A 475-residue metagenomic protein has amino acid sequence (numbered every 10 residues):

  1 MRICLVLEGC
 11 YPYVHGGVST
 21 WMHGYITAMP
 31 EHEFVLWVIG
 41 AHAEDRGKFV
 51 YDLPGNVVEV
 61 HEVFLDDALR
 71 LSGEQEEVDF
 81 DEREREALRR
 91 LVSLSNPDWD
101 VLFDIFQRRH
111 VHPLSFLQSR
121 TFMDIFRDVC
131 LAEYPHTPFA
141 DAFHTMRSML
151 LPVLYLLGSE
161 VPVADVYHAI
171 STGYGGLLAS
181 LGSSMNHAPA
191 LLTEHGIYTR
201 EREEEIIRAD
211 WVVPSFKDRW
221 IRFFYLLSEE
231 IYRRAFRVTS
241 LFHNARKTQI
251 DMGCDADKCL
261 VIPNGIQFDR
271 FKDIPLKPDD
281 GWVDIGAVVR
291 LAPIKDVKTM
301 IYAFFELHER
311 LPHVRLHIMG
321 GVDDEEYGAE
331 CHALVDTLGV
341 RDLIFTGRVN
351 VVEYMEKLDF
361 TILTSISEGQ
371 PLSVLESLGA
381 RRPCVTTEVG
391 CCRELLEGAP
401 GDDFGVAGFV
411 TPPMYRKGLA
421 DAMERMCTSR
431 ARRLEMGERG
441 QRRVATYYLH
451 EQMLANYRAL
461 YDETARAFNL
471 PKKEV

Functional and structural regions predicted by a protein language model:
M1-F126, C130, D462, F468-V475: N-terminal subdomain of nucleotide-sugar transferases
S183, A407, G418, R425 (+2 more regions): A short, well-ordered alpha-helix in the C-terminal region of glycosyltransferases
N244, G265: Carbohydrate-associated surface elements
P275-E306, H317: Conserved donor-binding/catalytic core segment of Leloir-type glycosyltransferases
H317, G328-R348: Nucleotide-activated donor-binding/catalytic signature segment of Leloir-type glycosyltransferases, i.e., the conserved
I366: Aromatic "clamp/platform" in nucleotide-sugar-dependent glycosyltransferases that forms part of the donor/acceptor
P383-T386, G390-E397: Short hydrophobic beta-strand element within catalytic cores of glycosyltransferases and related nucleotide-activated
G398-R416, R425-R430: Conserved acidic donor-binding segment of nucleotide-sugar-dependent glycosyltransferases
